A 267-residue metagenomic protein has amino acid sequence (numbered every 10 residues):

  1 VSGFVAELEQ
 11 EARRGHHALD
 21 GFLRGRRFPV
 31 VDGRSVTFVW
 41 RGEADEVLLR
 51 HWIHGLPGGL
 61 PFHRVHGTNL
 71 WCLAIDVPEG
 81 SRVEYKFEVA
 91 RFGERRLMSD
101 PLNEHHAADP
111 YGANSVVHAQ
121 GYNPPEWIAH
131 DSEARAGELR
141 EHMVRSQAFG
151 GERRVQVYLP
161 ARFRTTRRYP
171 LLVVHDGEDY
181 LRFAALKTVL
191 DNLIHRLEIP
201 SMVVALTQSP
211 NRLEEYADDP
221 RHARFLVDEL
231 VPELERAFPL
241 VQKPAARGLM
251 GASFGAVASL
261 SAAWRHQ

Functional and structural regions predicted by a protein language model:
V1-G25: A general sequence property marking short-to-moderate contiguous segments in secreted/outer-membrane adhesion
L19, R26-G80, E88-Q120: Aromatic-rich carbohydrate-binding modules that target alpha-glucans
D32-G42, V65, Y111-R164: N-terminal cap/lid segment of alpha/beta-hydrolase-fold proteins
L49, S81-V89, V157, Y169 (+4 more regions): Short beta-strand segments enriched for Tyr within beta-sheet-rich domains, predominantly fibronectin type III
A148-G151, V173, G177-P239, R265: Cap/lid segment of the alpha/beta-hydrolase catalytic domain
Q156-L159, T166-G177: Short beta-strand element of the alpha/beta-hydrolase
L240-S253: Alpha/beta-hydrolase fold nucleophile elbow
A256-R265: Short glycine-enriched nucleophile-adjacent loop and the immediately C-terminal alpha-helix near the catalytic center
